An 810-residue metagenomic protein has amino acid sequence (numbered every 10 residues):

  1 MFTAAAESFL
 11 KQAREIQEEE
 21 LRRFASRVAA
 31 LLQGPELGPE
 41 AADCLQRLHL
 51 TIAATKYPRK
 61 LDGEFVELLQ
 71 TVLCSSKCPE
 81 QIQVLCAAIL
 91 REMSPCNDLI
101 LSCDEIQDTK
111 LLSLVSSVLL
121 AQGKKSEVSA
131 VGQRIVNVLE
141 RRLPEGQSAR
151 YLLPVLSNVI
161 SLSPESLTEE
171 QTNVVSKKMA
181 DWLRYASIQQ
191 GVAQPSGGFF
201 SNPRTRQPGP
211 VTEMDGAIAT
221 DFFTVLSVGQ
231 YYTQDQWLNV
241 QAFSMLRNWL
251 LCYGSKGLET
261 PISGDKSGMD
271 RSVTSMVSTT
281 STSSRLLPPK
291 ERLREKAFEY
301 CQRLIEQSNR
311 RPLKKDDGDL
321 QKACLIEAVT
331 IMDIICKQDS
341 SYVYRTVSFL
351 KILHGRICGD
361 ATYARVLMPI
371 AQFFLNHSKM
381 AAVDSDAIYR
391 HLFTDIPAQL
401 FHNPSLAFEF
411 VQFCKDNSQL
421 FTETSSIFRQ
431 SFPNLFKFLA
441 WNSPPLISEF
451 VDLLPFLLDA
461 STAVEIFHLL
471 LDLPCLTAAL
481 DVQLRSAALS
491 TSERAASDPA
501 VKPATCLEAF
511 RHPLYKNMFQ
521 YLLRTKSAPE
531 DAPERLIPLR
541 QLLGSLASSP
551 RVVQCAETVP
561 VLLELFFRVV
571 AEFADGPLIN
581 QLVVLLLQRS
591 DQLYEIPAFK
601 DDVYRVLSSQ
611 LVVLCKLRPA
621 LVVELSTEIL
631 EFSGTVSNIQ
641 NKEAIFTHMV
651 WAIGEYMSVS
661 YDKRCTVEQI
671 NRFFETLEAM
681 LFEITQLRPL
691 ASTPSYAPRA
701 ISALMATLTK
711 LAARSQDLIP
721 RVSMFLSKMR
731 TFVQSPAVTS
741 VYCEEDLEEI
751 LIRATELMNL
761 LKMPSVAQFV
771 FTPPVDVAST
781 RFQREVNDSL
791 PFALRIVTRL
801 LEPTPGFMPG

Functional and structural regions predicted by a protein language model:
M1-K415, Q419-P433, A440-G810: Extended alpha-solenoid scaffolds built from HEAT/ARM-like alpha-helical repeats and adjacent low-complexity/polar
